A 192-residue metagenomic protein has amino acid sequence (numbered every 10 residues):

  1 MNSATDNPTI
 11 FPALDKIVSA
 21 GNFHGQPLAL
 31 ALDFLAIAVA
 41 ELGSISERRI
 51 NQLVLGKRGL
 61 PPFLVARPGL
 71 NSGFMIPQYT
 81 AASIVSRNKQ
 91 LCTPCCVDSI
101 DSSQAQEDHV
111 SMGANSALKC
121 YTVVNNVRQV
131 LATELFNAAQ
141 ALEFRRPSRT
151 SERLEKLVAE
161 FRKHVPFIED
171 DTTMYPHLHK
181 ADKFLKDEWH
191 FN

Functional and structural regions predicted by a protein language model:
M1-N192: C-terminal auxiliary extensions adjacent to catalytic cores
